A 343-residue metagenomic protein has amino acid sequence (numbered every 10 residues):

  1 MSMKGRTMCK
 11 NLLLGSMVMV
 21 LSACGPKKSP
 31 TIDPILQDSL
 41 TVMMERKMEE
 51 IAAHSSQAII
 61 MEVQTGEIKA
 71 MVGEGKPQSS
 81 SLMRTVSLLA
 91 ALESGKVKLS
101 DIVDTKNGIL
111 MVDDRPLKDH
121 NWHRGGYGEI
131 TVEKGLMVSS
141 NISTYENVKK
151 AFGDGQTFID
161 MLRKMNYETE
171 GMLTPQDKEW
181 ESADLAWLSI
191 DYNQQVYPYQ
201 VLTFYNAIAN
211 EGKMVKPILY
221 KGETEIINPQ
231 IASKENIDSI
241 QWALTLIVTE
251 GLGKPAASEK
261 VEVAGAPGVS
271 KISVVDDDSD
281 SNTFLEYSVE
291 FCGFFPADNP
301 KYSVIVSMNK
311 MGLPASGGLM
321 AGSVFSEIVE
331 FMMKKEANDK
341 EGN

Functional and structural regions predicted by a protein language model:
S2, G25-P26, T31-S39, M43-S80 (+1 more regions): Beta-lactam-recognizing serine transpeptidase/beta-lactamase-like catalytic domain environment
S2-L13: Bacterial N-terminal signal peptides that target proteins for export
M17-A23: Hydrophobic h-region of N-terminal signal peptides that target proteins for export in Gram-negative bacteria
C24-D33, M311, S316, A337-N343: N-terminal secretory targeting signals
R84: Short, conserved phosphate/pyrophosphate- and ester-handling motifs at nucleotide-, phospho-/glycolipid
L89: Extracellular glycan-interaction surfaces
N147, S316-G317: Short, solvent-exposed loop/turn segments at secondary-structure boundaries
G322-N343: Short, gly/Ser/Thr-rich active-site loops of penicillin-recognizing serine hydrolases
